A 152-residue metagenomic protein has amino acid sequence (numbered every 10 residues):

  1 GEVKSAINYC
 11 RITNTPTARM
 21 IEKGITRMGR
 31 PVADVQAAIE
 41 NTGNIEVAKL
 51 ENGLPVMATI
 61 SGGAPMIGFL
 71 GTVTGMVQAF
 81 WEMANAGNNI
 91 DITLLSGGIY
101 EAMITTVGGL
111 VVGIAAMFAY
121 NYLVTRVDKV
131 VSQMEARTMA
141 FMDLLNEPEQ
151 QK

Functional and structural regions predicted by a protein language model:
G1-L70, T74-N89, F118-K152: Predominantly long cytosolic amphipathic alpha-helical stalk/bundle segments
G87-A102: Hydrophobic alpha-helical transmembrane segments and adjacent short intramembrane/lumenal linkers of inner/organellar
I99-F118: Hydrophobic alpha-helical transmembrane segments of polytopic membrane proteins
